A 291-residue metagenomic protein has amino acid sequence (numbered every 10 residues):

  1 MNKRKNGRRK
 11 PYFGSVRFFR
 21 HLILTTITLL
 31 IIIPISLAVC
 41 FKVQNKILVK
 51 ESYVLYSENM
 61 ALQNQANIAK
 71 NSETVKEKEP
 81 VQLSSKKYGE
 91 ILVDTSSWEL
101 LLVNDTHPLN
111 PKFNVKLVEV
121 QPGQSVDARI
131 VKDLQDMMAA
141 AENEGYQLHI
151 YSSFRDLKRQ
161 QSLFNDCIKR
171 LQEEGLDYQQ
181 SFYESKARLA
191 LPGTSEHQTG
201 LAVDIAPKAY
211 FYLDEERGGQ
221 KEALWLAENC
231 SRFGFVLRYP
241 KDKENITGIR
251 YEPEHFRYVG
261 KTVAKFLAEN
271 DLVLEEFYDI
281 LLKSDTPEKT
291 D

Functional and structural regions predicted by a protein language model:
N2-D291: Extracytoplasmic cell-surface/polysaccharide-interacting catalytic and binding patches
